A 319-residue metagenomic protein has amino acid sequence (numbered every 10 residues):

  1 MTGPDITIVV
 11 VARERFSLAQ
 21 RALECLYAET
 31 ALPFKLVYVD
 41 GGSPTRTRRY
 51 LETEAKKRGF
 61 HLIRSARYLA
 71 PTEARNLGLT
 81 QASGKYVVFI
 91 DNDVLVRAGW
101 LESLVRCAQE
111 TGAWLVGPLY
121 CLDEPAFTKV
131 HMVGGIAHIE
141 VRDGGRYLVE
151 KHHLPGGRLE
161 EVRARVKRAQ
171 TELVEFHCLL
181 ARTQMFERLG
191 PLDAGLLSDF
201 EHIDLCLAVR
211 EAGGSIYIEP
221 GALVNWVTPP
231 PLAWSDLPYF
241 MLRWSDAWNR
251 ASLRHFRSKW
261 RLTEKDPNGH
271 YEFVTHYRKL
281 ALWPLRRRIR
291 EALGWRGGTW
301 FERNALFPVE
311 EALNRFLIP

Functional and structural regions predicted by a protein language model:
E24-P33: Short, acidic, metal-binding catalytic loop of nucleotide-sugar glycosyltransferases
C25, Y38-R49: A conserved acidic beta->alpha catalytic loop
S65-A82: Glycine-rich, basic loop-to-helix element that forms the pyrophosphate-binding segment of sugar-nucleotide handling
T72-E73, G144-A181: A recurrent flexible, glycine/aromatic-enriched loop bordering the glycosyltransferase active site that acts as
V87: Short aromatic/hydrophobic "clamp" motif used to bind/position activated sugar donors
G99-R146: Conserved donor NDP-sugar-binding/catalytic core segment of glycosyltransferases
C121-E124, K129-V130, G134, L207 (+1 more regions): Active-site-adjacent helix/loop segment of glycosyltransferases that harbors family-specific signature motifs
E172-G190, G195-L223: A short, conserved alpha-helix in the catalytic core of glycosyltransferases
